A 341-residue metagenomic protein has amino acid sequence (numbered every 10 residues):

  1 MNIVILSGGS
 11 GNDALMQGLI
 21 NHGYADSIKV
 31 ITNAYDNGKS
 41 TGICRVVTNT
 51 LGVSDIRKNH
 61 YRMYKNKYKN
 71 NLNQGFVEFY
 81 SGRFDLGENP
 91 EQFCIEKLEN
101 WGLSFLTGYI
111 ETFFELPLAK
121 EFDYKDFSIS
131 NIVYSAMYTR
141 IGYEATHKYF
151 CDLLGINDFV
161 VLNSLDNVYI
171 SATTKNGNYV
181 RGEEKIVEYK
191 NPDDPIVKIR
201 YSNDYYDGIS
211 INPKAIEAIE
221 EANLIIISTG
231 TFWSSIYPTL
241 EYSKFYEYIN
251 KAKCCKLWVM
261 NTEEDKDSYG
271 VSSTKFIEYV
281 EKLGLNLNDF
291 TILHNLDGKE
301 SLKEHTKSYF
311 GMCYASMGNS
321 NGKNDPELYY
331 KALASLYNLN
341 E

Functional and structural regions predicted by a protein language model:
M1-V4: Extreme N-terminal starter segment of soluble prokaryotic enzymes
A14-S27: A short, Lys/Arg-enriched amphipathic alpha-helix followed by its capping loop at the start of a domain
Y24-D26, K251-K256: A short helix->loop->beta-strand "cap" motif at the edges of active sites that frequently abuts
N33-D193, S335-L339: Electropositive, gly/pro-rich neighborhoods at or near active sites that engage anionic ligands
A218, E241-K253: Catalytic-core regions built around general acid/base machinery
A222: An anion/phosphate-binding loop that grips the pyrophosphate of nucleotide cofactors and donors
F232-Y242: Glycine/threonine-rich flexible loop motifs
Y269-E341: C-terminal functional extensions of proteins
